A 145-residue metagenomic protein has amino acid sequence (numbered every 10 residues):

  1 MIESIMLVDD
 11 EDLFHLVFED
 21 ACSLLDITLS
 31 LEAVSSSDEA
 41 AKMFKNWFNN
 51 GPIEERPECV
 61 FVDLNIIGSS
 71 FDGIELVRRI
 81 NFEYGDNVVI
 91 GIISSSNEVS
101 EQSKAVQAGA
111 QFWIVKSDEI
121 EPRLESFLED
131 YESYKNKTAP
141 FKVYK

Functional and structural regions predicted by a protein language model:
E3-C22: Conserved acidic segment of CheY-like receiver
A33-C59, R123: Acidic, metal-coordinating helix/loop segments flanking the phosphotransfer/catalytic sites of two-component signaling
E55-C59, Y84-V89: His-Asp phosphorelay/catalytic-motif detector in bacterial-type signaling
D63-N65: Active-site residues of response regulator receiver
F71, E75, S96-I114, D118 (+1 more regions): Alpha4 helix (beta4-alpha4-beta5 surface) of REC/receiver domains from two-component response regulators
F71-D86: Short amphipathic alpha-helix used as the core "switch/output" element in two-component signaling
N87-N97: A short, hydrophobic beta-strand element within the central beta-sheet of small alpha/beta folds
P122-K145: CheY-like receiver
